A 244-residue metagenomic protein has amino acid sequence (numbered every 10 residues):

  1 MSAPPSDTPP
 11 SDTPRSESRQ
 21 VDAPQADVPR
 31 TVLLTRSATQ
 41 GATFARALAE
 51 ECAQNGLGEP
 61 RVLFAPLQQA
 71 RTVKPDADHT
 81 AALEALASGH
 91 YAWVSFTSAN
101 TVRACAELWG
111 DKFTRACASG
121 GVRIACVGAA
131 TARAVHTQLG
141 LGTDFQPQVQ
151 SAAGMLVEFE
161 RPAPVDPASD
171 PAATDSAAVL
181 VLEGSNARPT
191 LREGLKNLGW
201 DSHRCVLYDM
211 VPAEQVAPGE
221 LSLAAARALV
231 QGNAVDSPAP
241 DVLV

Functional and structural regions predicted by a protein language model:
S2-P10, P14, R19-V244: Signature of uroporphyrinogen-III synthase
